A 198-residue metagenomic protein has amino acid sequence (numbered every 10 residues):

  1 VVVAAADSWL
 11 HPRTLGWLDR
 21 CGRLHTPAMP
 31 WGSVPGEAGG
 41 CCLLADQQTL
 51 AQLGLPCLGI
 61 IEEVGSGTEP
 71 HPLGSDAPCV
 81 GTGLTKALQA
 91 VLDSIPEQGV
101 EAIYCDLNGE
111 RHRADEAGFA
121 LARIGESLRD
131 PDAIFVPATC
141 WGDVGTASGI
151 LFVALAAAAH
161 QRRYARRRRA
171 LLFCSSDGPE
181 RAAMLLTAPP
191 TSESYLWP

Functional and structural regions predicted by a protein language model:
V1-A6, P35-L53, V144-A165: Active-site-proximal alpha-helical scaffold in enzymes
V1-D7, V136, L172-S175, T187: Short beta-strand segments
W9-R13, E180: Short, well-ordered, mixed-charge alpha-helical segments that flank or form enzyme active sites
P12-R13, W17-P35, Q52-L53, F119-F152: Conserved catalytic cysteine-centered active-site region of acyl-thioester-dependent Claisen-condensing enzymes
D19-E97, E101-A102, D177-G178, M184-P198: Condensing-enzyme catalytic core mediating Claisen C-C bond formation in acyl metabolism
L73-A77, G109-R123, T146-S148: Short glycine/threonine-rich loop-to-helix capping motif typified by GTGT followed within a few residues by an Asp-Pro
A102-R111, P137-V144: A short beta-alpha structural unit
G145-P198: Short hairpin/turn module used for nucleic-acid contact or packing/dimerization
